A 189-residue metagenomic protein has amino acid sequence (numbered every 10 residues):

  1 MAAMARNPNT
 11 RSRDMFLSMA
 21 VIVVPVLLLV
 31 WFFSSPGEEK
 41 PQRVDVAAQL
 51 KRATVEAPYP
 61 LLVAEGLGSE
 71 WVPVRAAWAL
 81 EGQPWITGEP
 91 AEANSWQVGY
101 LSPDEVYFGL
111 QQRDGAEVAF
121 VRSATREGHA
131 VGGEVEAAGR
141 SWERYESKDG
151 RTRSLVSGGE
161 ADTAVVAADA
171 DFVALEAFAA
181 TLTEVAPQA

Functional and structural regions predicted by a protein language model:
M1-A79: Charge-rich, low-complexity N-terminal segments
T10, T54, T87, T125 (+3 more regions): Residue-identity detector for threonine
M15-F32, L67, E89, V98-Y100 (+3 more regions): Generic hydrophobic secondary-structure signal
F33, V55-Y59, R126, A180 (+1 more regions): Generic surface-pattern signal
V46-K148: Short, solvent-exposed recognition patches
V131-A189: A short, solvent-exposed beta-edge/loop patch
